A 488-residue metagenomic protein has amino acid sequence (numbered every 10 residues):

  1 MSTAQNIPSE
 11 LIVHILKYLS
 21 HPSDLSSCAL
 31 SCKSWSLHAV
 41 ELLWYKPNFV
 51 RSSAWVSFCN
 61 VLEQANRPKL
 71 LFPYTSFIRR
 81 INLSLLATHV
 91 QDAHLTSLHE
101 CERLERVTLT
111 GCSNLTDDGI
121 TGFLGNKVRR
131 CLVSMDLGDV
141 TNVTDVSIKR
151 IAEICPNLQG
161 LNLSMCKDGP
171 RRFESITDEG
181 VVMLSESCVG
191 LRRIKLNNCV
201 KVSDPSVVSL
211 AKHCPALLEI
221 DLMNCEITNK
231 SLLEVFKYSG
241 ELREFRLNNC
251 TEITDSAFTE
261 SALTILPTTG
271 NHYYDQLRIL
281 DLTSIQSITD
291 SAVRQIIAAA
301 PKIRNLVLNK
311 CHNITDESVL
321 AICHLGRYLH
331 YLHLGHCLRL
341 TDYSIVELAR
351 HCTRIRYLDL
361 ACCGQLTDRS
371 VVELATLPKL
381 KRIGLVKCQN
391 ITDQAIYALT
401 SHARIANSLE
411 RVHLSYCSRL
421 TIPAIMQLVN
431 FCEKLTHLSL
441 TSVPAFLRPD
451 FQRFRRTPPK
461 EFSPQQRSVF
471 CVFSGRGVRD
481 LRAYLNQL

Functional and structural regions predicted by a protein language model:
M1-G111, L115-L163, D168-S185, R193-L196 (+7 more regions): N-terminal adaptor-interaction module of cullin-RING ubiquitin ligase components
S9-V13, H38, L42, R171 (+6 more regions): C-terminal capping region of solenoid repeat domains
S20, R80-I81, V133, C166 (+7 more regions): A short, structure-level motif marking secondary-structure boundaries and short turns
